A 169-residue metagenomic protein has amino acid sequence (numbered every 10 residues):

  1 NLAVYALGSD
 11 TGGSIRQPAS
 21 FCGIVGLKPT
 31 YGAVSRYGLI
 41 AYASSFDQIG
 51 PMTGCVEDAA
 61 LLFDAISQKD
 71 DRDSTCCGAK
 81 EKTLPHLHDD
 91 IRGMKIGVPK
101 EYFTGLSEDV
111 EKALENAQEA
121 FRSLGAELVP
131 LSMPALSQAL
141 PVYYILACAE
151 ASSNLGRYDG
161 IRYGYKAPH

Functional and structural regions predicted by a protein language model:
N1-S20, M52-V56, F63: Active-site-proximal alpha-helical scaffold in enzymes
G8, S35, D70-C76, A126-S132 (+1 more regions): Acidic/polar loop patches that form or flank catalytic/metal-binding clefts of enzymes that bind anionic ligands
R16-F21, G38-L39, D109-E111, L140-Y144: Short acidic, glycine/serine/threonine-rich loops at helix termini
C22-G26, I145-A149: Short, hinge-like loop/turn segments at secondary-structure boundaries
K28-A113: A short helix-breaking turn/cap at a secondary-structure junction
D90-G97, L146-H169: Short helix-loop capping/hinge segments that flank enzyme active sites or metal/cofactor-binding pockets
L106-S132, D159, Y163-P168: Acyltransferase
